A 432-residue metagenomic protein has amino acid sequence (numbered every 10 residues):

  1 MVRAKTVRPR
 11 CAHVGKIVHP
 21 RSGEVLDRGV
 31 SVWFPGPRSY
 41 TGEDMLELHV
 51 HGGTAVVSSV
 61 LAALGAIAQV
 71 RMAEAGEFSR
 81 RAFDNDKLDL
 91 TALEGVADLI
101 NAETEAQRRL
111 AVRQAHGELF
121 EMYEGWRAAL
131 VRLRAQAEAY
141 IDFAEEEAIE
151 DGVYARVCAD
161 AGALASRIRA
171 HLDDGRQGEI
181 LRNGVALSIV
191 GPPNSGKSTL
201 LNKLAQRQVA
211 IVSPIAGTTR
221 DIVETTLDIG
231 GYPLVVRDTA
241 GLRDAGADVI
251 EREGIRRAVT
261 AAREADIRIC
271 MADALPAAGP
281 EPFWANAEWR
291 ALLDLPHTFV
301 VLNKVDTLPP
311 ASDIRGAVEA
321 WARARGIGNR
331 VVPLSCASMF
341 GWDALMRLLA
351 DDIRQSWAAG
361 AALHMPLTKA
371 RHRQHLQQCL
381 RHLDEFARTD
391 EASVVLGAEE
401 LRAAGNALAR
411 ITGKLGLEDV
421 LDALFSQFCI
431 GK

Functional and structural regions predicted by a protein language model:
M1-R109, R113, G117, A291-V300 (+1 more regions): A glycine-rich (often HGG/GG-containing) alpha/beta subdomain
G15-L26, S31-P35, G217-G246, E264-I267: Switch I (G2) and immediately adjacent beta-strands of P-loop GTPase domains
S31, M72, L187-I189, V212 (+1 more regions): Generic preference for hydrophobic
V50-G52, I189-P193, D238: Flexible glycine-/small-residue-rich
T54-A55, L88, P193, T219 (+2 more regions): Gly/Ser/Thr-rich beta-alpha loop segments that engage phosphate groups in nucleotides
E105-D228, A245-G246, E264, L275-K432: C-terminal-of-GTPase-core extension/linker across diverse P-loop GTPases
V236, M271, V301: Generic enzyme active-site microenvironment
E251-L275: Inter-motif core of Ras-like GTPase G domains
